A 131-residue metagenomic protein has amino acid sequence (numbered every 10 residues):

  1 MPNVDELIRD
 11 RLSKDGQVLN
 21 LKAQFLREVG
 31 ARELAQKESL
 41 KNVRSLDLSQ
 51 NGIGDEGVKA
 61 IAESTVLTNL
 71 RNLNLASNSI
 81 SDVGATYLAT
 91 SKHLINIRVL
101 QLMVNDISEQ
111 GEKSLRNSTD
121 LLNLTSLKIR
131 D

Functional and structural regions predicted by a protein language model:
M1-L46: N-terminal segments that cap or nucleate solenoid repeat domains
P2-V4, Q24-R32, G52-K59, S79-T86 (+1 more regions): Short, solvent-exposed loop/turn at the beta-strand->alpha-helix junction within individual leucine-rich repeat
D5-D10, S49, A62-S64, A76: A broad, low-specificity signal for short, low-complexity segments enriched in glycine/proline and polar/charged
K14, E38-K41, T65-T68, K92-I95 (+1 more regions): Inter-repeat linker/turn residues at the boundaries of leucine-rich repeats
L19-L26, L46-G52, N74-S79, H93 (+2 more regions): Concave beta-strand-loop units of leucine-rich repeat
R44-T65: Short hydrophobic interaction/assembly module
K59-A62, V66-G111: A generic tandem-repeat structural signature
K113-T119: Short, aromatic/basic amphipathic alpha-helical patches
